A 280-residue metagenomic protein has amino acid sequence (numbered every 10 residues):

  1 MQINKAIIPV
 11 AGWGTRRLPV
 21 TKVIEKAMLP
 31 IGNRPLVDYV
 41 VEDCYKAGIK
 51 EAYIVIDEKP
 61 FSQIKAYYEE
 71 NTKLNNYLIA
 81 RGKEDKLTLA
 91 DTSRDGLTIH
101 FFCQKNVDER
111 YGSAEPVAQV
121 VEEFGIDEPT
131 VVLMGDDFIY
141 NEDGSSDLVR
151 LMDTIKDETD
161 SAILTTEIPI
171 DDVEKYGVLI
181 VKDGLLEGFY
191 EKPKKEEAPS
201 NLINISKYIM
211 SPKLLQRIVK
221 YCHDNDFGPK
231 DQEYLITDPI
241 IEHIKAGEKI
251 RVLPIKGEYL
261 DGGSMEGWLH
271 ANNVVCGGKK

Functional and structural regions predicted by a protein language model:
Q2-I79, D108, S145-S146: N-terminal glycine-rich phosphate-binding loop and ensuing alpha1 helix
K5, K50-A52, P129, D160-S161 (+1 more regions): Residues at the starts of beta-strands that form the adenosine-phosphate
A11, D57, G135, T166 (+1 more regions): Cofactor-binding loop segments of dinucleotide-utilizing enzymes, especially the Rossmann-like FAD- and NAD(P)+-binding
M28, V178-V181, V252: A structural signal for short hydrophobic beta-strand segments in well-ordered beta-sheet cores
L36-V40, E115-Q119, P239: Well-ordered alpha-helical segments embedded in enzymatic catalytic cores
I56, L133, V181, I209-M210 (+1 more regions): A conserved hydrophobic position in a structured secondary element of the catalytic/binding core that shapes
Q63, L74-L78, E84-D183, V219: Conserved beta-loop-beta/alpha segment of the NTase-like Rossmann-fold superfamily that binds/positions NTPs
S145-D153, L185-L260, M265-K280: Catalytic-core segments of class I nucleotidyltransferases/pyrophosphorylases that form NMP-activated intermediates
